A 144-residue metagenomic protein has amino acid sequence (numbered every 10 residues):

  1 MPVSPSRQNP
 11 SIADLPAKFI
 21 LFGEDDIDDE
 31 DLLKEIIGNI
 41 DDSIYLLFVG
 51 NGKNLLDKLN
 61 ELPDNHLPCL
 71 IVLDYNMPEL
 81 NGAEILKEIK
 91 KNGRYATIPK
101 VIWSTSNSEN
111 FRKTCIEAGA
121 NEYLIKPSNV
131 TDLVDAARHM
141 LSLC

Functional and structural regions predicted by a protein language model:
A17-G38, I71: Conserved acidic segment of CheY-like receiver
L46-L56: Conserved Asp/Asn-Gly motif in the active-site loop of CheY-like receiver
N54, S128-R138: C-terminal output helix
C69, L73-Y75: Active-site residues of response regulator receiver
M77-E79: Receiver (REC) domain active-site loop signature in two-component systems and cognate sites in sensor histidine kinases
